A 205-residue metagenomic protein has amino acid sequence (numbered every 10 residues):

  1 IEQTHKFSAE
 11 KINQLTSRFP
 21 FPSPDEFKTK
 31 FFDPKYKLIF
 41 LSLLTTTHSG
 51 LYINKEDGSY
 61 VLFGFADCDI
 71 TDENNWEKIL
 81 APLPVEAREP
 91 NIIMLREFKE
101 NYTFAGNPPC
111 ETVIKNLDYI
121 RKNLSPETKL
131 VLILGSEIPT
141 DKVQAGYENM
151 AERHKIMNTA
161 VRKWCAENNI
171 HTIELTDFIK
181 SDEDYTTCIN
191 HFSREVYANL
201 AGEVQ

Functional and structural regions predicted by a protein language model:
I1-A9: PAPS-dependent sulfotransferase catalytic core
S8-A105, E137: Oxyanion-hole/transition-state-stabilizing segment in secreted/luminal serine hydrolases and related acyltransferases
T47-Y52, I138-V143, K180-D184: Short catalytic/ligand-binding loop motif for oxyanion handling, primarily in non-cytosolic enzymes, centered on
T112: Catalytic phosphate/metal-binding cores of nucleic-acid and nucleotide-processing enzymes, i.e., regions that mediate
L117-N123, E127-M150: Conserved, well-ordered alpha-helix/loop/beta-strand core segments that scaffold catalytic motifs
L134-S136, I170-I189: Acidic carboxylate-rich catalytic motifs and surrounding loops in phosphoryl-/glycosyl-chemistry enzymes
E137-L175: Substrate-gating cap/lid alpha-helix
Y185-Q205: Histidine-centered active-site loop/cap adjacent to the catalytic His in serine esterases/O-acetyl transfer systems
